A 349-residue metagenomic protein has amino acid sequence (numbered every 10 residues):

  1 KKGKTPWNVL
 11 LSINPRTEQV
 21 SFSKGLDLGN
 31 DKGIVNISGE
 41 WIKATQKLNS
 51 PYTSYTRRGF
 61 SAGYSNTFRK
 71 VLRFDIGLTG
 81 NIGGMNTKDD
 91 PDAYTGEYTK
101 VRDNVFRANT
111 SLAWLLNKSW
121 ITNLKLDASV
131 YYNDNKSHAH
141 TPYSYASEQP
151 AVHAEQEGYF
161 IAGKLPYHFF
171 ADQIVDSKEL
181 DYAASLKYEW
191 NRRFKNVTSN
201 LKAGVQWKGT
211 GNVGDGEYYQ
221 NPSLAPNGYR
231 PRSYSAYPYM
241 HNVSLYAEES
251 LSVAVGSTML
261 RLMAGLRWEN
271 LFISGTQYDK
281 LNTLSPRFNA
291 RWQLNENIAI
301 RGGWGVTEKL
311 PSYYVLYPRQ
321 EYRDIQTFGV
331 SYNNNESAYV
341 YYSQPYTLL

Functional and structural regions predicted by a protein language model:
K1-L48, S54-F60, V71-L72: Outer-membrane beta-barrel translocator/receptor signature
K4-W7, N30-V35, K70-I76, N117-L124 (+4 more regions): Repeated loop/turn-to-beta-strand initiation elements of outer-membrane beta-barrel proteins
L11-T17, L28, W41-T45, L78-N86 (+6 more regions): Transmembrane beta-strands of outer-membrane beta-barrel pores
E18-F22, R58-A62, N104-T110, L180-L186 (+2 more regions): Hydrophobic, lipid-facing positions within transmembrane beta-strands of outer-membrane proteins
L26-L28, N66-K70, L112-K118, L186-R192 (+4 more regions): Residue-level signature of outer-membrane beta-barrel architecture
K43-S61, S65-L126, V130-F160, A171-E179: Flexible loop and strand-edge segments within Gram-negative outer membrane beta-barrel domains
E157-L262: Outer-membrane beta-barrel transmembrane domain signature of Gram-negative proteins, especially the mid-to-C-terminal
A236-L349: Structural signature of Gram-negative outer-membrane beta-barrels, strongest in the C-terminal barrel of TonB-dependent
